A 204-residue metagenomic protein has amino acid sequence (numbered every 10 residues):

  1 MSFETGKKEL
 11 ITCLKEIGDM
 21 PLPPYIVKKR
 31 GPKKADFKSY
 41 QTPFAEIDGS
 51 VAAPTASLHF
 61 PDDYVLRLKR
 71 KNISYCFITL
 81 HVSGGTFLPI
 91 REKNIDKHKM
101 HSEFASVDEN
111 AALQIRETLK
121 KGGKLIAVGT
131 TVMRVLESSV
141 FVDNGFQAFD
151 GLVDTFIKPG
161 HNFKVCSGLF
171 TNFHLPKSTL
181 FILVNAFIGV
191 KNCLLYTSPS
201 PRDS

Functional and structural regions predicted by a protein language model:
M1-L195, R202-S204: Surface-exposed, charge/polar-rich loops and edge strands
